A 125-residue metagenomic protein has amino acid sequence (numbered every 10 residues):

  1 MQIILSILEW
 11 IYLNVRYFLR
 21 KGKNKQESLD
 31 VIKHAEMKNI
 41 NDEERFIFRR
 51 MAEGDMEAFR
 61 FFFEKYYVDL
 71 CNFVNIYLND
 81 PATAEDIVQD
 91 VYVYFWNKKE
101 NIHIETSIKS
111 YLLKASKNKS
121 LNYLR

Functional and structural regions predicted by a protein language model:
M1-V68: N-terminal module of bacterial RNA polymerase sigma factors
A52-E53, N79, D90-S107: Sigma70-family region 2
A52-F61, C71-D90: Short, charged helix-capping/linker segments at alpha-helix termini
F59, F63-Y66, C71, Y92 (+3 more regions): Conserved hydrophobic/aromatic "anchor" residues that stabilize well-ordered secondary structure elements
K65, Y77, D86, K114-A115 (+1 more regions): Conserved catalytic core of Hanks-type protein kinase domains
F73, Y94, K119, Y123: Short alpha-helical functional segments enriched in proximate histidine and acidic residues
D86-V93, T106-N118: Structural recognition of an alpha-helix C-terminal capping motif at a helix-to-coil junction
E100-H103, K117-R125: Arg/Lys-rich amphipathic alpha helix in sigma70-family domain 2
